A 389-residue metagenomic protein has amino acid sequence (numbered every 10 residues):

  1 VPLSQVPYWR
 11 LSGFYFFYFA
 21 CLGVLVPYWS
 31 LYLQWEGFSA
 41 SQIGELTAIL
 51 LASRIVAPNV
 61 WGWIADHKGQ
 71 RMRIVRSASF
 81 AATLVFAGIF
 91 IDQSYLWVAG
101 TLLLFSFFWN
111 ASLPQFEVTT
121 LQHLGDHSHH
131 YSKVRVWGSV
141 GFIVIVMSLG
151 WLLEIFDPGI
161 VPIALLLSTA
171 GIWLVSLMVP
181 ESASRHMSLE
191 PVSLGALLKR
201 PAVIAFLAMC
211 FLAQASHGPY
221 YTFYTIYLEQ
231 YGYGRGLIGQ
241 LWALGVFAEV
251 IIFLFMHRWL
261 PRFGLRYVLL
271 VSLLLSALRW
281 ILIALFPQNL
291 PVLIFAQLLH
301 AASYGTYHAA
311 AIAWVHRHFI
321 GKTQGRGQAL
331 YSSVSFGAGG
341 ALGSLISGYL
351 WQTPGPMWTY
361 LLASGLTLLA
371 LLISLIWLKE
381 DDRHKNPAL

Functional and structural regions predicted by a protein language model:
V1-Q5, V179-C210: Juxtamembrane intracellular "pre-TM" segments in multi-pass secondary transporters
P2-L51, V203-L241: Helix-loop boundary and gating motifs at the non-cytosolic
F16, V85-F86, Y95-L113, F211 (+1 more regions): Hydrophobic core of transmembrane alpha-helices in multi-pass small-molecule transporters, especially MFS/SLC-type
L33-Q34, I64-A65, V136, W151-F156 (+3 more regions): Interfacial helix-cap and linker-helix signal at transmembrane-aqueous boundaries of multi-pass secondary transporters
V56-Q70, L153-E154, I251-L265, W351: Helix-to-loop junctions at the C-terminal end of transmembrane segments in multipass secondary transporters
R73-A87, Y267-L282: Structural signature of the two symmetry-related core transmembrane helices
L103-W137: Cytoplasmic helix-loop-helix junction between adjacent transmembrane helices in 12-TM secondary transporters
I160-L177, W358-I376: Symmetry-related core transmembrane helices of the 12-TM Major Facilitator Superfamily/SLC fold
